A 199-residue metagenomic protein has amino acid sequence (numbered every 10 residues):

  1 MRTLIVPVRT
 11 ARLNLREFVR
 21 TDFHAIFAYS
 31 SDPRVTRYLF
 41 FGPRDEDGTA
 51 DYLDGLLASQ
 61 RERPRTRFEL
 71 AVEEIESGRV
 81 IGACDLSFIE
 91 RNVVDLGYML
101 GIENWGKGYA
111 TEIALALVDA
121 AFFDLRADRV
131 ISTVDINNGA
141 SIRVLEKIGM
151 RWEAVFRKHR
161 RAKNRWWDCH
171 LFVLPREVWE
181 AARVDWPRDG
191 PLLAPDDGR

Functional and structural regions predicted by a protein language model:
M1-R37, D54, T66-R199: Acyl-donor (CoA/ACP) binding surface of acyl/acetyltransferases
T36-R44: A short gly/proline-enriched turn/hairpin at secondary-structure junctions
D45-R65: Active-site rim helix/loop that mediates acceptor-substrate recognition in acyltransferases
